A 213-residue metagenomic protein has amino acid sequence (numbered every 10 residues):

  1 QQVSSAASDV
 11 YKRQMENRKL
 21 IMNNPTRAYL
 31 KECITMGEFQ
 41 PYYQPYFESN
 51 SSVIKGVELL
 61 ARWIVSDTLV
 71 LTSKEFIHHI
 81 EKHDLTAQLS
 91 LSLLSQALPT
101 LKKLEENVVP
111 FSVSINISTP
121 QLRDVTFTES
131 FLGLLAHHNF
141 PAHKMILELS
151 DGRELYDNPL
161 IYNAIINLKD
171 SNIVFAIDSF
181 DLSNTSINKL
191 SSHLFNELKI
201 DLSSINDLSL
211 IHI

Functional and structural regions predicted by a protein language model:
Q1-Q14, I211-H212: Single conserved hydrophobic/aromatic residue that forms the stacking wall/gate of nucleotide- or nucleobase-binding
K12-E16, I54-K55, L85-L160: Catalytic core of bacterial c-di-GMP phosphodiesterases, primarily the EAL and HD-GYP domains, capturing alpha-helical
R18-H79, N116, I177: Active-site core of bacterial EAL-family cyclic-dinucleotide phosphodiesterase domains
N23-T26, S90, F127, F131 (+3 more regions): The cytosolic transmitter module of two-component sensor histidine kinases
E32, M36, E48, S66-D67 (+3 more regions): Nucleotide second-messenger and two-component phosphorelay signaling modules
Q40, P110, V174: Residue-level detector of anion-binding/catalytic polar loops
S52, H212-I213: Adenylate-forming
L134-L208: The catalytic core of metal-dependent phosphodiesterases that act on cyclic dinucleotides
